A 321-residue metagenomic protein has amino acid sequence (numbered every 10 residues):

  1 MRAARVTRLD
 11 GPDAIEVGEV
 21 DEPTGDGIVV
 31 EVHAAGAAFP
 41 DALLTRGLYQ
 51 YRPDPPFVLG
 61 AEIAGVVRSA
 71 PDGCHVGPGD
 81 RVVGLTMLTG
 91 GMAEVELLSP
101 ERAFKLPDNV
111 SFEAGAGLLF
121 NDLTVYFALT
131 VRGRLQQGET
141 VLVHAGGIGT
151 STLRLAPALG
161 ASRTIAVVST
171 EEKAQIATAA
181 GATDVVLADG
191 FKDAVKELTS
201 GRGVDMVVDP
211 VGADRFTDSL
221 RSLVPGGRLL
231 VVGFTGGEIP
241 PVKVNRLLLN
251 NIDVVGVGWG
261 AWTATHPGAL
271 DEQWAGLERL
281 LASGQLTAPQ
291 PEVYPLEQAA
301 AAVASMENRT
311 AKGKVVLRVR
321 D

Functional and structural regions predicted by a protein language model:
R2, E31, A64-V66, G147 (+1 more regions): Residues located in well-ordered beta-strands
D21-A37, L48-T89: Glycine-rich beta-strand-centered segment in the early N-terminal region that forms part of a ligand/cofactor-binding
L43, V83-A145: NAD(P)H dinucleotide-binding glycine-rich loop of Rossmann-like/cofactor-binding domains, especially the beta1-alpha1
V76-G77, L135, L223: Short, well-ordered loop/turn sites that connect or cap secondary structure elements
A116-D189: Mid-domain Rossmann-like dinucleotide-binding core that forms the NAD(H)/NADP(H) cofactor-binding site
V168, A177, D214-Q285, R318-D321: Glycine-rich phosphate-binding loop and adjacent beta-alpha segment of Rossmann(oid) nucleotide-cofactor-binding
F191-G201: Short amphipathic alpha-helix with an adjacent loop that forms part of the alpha/beta core around
E278-R279, S283-P289, A300-D321: C-terminal capping/lid region of NAD(P)-dependent oxidoreductase domains
